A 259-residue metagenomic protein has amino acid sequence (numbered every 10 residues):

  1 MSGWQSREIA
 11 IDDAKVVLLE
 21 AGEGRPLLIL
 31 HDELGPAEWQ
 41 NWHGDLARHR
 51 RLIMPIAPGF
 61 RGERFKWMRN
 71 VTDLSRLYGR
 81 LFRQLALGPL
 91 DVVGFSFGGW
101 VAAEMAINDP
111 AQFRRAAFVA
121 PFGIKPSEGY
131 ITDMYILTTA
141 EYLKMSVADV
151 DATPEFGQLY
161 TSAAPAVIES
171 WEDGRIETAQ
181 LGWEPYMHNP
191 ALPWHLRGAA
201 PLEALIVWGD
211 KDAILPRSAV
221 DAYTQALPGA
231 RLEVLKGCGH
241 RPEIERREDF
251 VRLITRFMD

Functional and structural regions predicted by a protein language model:
D12-R64: Conserved HGGG/HGGXW glycine-rich cap/lid loop of the alpha/beta-hydrolase fold
E33, D210-D212, G237-G239: Acidic beta-to-alpha connecting loop that harbors the catalytic carboxylate
G44, I53-V93, I244, R252-T255: Active-site loop/oxyanion-hole signature of alpha/beta-hydrolase fold enzymes
G94, G98, A102: Gly/Ala-rich beta-loop-alpha elbow adjacent to hydrolase catalytic centers
A103, I107-N108, F113-M145: Flexible "cap/lid" loop of the alpha/beta hydrolase fold
S127-D133, E141-L202: Conserved alpha/beta-hydrolase catalytic His-Asp/Glu region
L181-Q225, V234: Conserved serine/cysteine hydrolase catalytic core
A230-D259: Catalytic active-site module of serine/aspartate enzymes centered on a nucleophile-bearing elbow/loop
